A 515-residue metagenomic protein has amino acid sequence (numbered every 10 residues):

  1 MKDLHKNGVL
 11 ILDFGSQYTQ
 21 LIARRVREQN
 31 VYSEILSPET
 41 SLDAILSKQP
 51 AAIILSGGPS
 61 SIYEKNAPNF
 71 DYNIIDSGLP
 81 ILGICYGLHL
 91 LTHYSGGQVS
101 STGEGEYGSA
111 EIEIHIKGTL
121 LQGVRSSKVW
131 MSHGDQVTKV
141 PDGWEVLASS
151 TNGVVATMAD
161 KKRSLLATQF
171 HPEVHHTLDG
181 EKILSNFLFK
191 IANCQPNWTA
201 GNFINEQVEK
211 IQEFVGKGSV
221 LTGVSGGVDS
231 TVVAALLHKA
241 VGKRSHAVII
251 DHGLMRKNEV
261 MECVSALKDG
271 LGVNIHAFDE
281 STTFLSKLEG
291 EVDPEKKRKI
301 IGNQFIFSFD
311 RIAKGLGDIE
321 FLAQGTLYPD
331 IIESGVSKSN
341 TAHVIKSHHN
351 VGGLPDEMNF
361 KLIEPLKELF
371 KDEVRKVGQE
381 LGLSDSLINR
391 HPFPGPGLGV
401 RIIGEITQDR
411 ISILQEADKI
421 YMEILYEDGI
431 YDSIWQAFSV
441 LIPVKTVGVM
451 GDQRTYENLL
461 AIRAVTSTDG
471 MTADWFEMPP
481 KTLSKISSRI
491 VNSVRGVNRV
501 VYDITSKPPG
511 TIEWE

Functional and structural regions predicted by a protein language model:
M1-L55, P59-S77, H93-E320, P329 (+1 more regions): RNA-binding accessory domains that recognize and position tRNA/RNA substrates
G78-L82: Conserved pre-ATP/AMP-binding loop-to-beta segment of ANL
G83, G87, T92: Gly/Ala-rich beta-loop-alpha elbow adjacent to hydrolase catalytic centers
Q324-T326: Extended catalytic-interface subdomain
